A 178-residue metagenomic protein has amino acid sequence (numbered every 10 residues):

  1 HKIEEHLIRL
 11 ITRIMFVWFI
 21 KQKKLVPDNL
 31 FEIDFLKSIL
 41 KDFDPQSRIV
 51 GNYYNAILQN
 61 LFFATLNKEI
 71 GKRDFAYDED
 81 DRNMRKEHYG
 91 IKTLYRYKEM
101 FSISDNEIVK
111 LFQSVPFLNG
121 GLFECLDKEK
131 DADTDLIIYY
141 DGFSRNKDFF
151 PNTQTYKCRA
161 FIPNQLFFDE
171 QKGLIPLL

Functional and structural regions predicted by a protein language model:
H1-L178: Preference for the N-terminal adenyl/adenosyl cofactor-binding alpha/beta module
